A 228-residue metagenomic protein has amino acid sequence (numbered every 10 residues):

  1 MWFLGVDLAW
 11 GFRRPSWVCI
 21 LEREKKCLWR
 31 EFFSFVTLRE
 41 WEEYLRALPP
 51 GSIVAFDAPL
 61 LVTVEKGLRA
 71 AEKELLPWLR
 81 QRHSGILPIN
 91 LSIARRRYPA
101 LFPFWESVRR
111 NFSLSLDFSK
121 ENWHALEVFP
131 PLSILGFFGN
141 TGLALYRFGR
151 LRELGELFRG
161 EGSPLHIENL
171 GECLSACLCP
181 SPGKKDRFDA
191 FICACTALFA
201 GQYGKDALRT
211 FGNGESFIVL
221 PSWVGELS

Functional and structural regions predicted by a protein language model:
M1-L4, L8-S228: RNase H-like (RuvC/DEDD) metal-dependent nuclease/polynucleotide-processing core
